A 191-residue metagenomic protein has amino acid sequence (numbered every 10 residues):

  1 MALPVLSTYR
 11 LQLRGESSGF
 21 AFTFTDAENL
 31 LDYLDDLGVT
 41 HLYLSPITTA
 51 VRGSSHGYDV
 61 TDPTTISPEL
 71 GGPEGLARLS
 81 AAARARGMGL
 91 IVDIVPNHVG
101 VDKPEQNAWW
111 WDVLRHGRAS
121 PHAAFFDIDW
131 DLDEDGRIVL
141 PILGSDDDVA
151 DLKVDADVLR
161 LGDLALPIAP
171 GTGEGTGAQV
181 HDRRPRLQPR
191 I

Functional and structural regions predicted by a protein language model:
A2-I191: Acidic/aromatic-lined carbohydrate-recognition and catalytic surfaces of CAZymes acting on diverse glycans
